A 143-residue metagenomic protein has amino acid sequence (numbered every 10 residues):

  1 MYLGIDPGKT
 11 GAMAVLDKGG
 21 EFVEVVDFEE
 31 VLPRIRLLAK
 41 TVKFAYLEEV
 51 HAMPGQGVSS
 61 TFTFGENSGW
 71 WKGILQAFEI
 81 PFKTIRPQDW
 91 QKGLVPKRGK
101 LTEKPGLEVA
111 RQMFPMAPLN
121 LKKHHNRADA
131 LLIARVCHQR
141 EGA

Functional and structural regions predicted by a protein language model:
M1-A143: Phosphate- and other anionic-substrate recognition elements at nucleic-acid/protein interfaces
